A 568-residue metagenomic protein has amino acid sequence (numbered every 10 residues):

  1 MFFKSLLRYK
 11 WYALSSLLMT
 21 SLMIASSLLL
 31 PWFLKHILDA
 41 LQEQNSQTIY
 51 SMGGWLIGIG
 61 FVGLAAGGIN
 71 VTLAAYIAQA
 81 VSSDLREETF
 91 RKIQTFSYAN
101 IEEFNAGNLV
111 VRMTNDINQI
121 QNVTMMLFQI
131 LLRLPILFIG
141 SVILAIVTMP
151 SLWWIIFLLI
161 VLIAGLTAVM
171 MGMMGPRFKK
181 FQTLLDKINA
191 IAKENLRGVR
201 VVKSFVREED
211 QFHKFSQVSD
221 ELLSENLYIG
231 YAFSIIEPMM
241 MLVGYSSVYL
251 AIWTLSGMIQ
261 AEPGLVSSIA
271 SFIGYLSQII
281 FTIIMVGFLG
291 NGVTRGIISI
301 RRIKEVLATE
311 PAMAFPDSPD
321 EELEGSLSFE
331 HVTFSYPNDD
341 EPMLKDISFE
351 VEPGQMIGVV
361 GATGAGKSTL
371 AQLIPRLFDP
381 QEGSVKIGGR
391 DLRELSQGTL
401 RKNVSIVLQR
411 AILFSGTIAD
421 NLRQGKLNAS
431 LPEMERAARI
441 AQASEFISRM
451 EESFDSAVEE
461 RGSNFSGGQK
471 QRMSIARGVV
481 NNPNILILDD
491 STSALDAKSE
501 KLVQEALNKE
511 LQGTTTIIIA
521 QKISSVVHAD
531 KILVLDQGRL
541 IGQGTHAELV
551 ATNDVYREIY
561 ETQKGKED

Functional and structural regions predicted by a protein language model:
M1-R8, L109: A short amphipathic helical element positioned immediately N-terminal to and/or at the very start of a transmembrane
L7, A13-I69, L73, I146-S151 (+1 more regions): Transmembrane helix-loop-helix hairpins at lipid-water interfaces of multipass membrane proteins, especially the type-1
L7, L18, S26, L30 (+6 more regions): Hydrophobic alpha-helical transmembrane segments of ABC transporter permease domains
R8-K10, T95-A99, N115-T124, F128 (+8 more regions): An intracellular "coupling" helix at the cytosolic face of ABC transporter transmembrane type-1 domains
L18-M19, S26-D39, I59-A106, V110 (+9 more regions): Juxtamembrane helix-loop junctions of ABC transporter transmembrane domains
E43, Q79, E87-V111, N115-I117 (+5 more regions): Short intracellular "coupling" helices and adjacent cytoplasmic loop segments at the cytosolic face of multi-pass
Q44-T48, G58, L144-L158, Y228-R302 (+1 more regions): Helix-loop-helix
L323-D568: ABC-type nucleotide-binding domain
